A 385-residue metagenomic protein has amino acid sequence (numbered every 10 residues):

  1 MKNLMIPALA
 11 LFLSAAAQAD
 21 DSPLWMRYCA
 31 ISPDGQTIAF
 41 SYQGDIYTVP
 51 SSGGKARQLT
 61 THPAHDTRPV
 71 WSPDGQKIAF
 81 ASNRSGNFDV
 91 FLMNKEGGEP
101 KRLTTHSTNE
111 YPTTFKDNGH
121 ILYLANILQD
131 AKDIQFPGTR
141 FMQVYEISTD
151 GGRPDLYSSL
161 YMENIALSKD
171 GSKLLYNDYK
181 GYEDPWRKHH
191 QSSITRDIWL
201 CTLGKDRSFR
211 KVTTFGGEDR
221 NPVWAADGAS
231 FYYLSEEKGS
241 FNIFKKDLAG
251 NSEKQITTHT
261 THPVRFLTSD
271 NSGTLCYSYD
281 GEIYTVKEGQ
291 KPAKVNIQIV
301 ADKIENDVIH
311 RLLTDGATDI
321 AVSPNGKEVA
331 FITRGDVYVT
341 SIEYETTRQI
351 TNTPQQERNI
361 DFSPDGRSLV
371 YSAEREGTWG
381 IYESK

Functional and structural regions predicted by a protein language model:
M1-L4: Positively charged n-region of N-terminal signal peptides that target proteins for export
L9-A17: Hydrophobic h-region of N-terminal signal peptides that target proteins for export in Gram-negative bacteria
D20-D34: Short N-terminal segments immediately surrounding and downstream of signal-peptide cleavage
S22-P23, S41-Y47, K55, T60-D66 (+17 more regions): A flexible loop/linker signature enriched in serine peptidases of the S9 family
M26, L312-A321: Signature of short aromatic-glycine-proline-rich micro-motifs recurring in repeat-based ectodomains
A30-G35, P69-K77, T113-H120, I165-K173 (+5 more regions): Blade-terminus and WD-like Trp-Asp/Gly-His loop motifs, strongest in beta-propeller folds
P33-D34, Y42, S51-G54, P73 (+12 more regions): Short, ordered coil/turn segments that flank beta-strands lining enzyme active or ligand-binding pockets
A293-I297, E305-D307: Non-catalytic extracellular/periplasmic "stalk" and linker regions immediately N-terminal to catalytic or recognition
